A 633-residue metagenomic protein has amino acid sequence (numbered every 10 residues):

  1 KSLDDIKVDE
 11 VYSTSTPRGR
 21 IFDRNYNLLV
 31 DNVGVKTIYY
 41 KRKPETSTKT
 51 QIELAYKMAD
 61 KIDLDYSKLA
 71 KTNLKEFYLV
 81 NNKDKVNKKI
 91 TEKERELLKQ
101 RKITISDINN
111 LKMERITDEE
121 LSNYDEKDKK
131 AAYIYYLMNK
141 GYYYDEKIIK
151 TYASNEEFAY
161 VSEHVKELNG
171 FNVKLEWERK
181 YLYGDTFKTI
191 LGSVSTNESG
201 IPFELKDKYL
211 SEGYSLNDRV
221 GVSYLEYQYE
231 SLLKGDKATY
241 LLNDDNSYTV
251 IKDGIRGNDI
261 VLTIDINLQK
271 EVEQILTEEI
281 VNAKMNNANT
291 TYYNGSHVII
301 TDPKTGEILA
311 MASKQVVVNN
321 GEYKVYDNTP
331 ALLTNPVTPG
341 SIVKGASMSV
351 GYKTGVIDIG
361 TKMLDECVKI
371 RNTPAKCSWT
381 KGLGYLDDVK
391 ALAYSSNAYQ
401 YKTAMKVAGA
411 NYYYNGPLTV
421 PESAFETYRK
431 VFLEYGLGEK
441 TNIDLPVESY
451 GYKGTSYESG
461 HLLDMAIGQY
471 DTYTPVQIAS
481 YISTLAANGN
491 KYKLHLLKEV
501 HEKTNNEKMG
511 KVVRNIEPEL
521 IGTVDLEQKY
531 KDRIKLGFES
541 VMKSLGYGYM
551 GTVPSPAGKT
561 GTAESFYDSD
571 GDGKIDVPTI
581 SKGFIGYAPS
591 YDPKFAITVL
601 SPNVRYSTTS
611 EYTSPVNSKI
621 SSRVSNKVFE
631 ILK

Functional and structural regions predicted by a protein language model:
K1-Y227, S231-S247, K252, S296-H297 (+6 more regions): Membrane-proximal periplasmic segments of bacterial cell-envelope enzymes, especially penicillin-binding proteins
L28-D31, A238-D253, I264, T290-G340 (+1 more regions): Beta-lactam-recognizing serine transpeptidase/beta-lactamase-like catalytic domain environment
E45-Y66, I275, V325-V343: Short, solvent-exposed cationic patches
T46-K49, K284, Y606-E611: A generic structural signal for short coil/turn motifs at secondary-structure boundaries
K49-D60, A159, E163, K188 (+17 more regions): Solvent-exposed, polar/charged alpha-helical surfaces in well-ordered, non-transmembrane soluble domains, broadly
E146, D245-T291, S296: Conserved, well-ordered alpha-helix/loop/beta-strand core segments that scaffold catalytic motifs
E507, P615-K633: Short, gly/Ser/Thr-rich active-site loops of penicillin-recognizing serine hydrolases
N603-S621: A short acidic/glycine-rich loop-to-helix N-cap element
